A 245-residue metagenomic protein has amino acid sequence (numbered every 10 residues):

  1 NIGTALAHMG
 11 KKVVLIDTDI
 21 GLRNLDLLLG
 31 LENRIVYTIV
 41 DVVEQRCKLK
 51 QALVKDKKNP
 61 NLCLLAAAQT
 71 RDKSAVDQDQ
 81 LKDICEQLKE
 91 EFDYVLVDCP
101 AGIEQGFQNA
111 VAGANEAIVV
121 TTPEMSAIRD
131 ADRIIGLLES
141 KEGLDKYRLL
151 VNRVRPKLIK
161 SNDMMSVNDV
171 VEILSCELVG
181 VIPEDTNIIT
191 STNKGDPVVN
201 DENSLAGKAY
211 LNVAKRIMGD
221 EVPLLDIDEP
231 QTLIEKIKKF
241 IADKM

Functional and structural regions predicted by a protein language model:
N1, A5, D41, A52 (+5 more regions): Alpha-helical scaffold segments in soluble metabolic enzymes
N1-I20, L88: Walker A/P-loop phosphate-binding motif and the immediately C-terminal alpha-helix
H8-K11, T18, N33, A101 (+1 more regions): Short, conserved catalytic or interaction motifs in soluble domains
I16-E90, T190-V199: P-loop/Walker-type NTP enzyme "switch/lid" segment
S74, Q78, F107, N203 (+1 more regions): Conserved phosphate/pyrophosphate-binding and hydrolysis machinery centered on Walker-type P-loop NTPases, extending
D79, D83, Q87-E90, Y94 (+2 more regions): Conserved catalytic-core segment of NTP-binding enzymes
L144-M245: C-terminal lobe/tail of nucleotide-utilizing enzymes
